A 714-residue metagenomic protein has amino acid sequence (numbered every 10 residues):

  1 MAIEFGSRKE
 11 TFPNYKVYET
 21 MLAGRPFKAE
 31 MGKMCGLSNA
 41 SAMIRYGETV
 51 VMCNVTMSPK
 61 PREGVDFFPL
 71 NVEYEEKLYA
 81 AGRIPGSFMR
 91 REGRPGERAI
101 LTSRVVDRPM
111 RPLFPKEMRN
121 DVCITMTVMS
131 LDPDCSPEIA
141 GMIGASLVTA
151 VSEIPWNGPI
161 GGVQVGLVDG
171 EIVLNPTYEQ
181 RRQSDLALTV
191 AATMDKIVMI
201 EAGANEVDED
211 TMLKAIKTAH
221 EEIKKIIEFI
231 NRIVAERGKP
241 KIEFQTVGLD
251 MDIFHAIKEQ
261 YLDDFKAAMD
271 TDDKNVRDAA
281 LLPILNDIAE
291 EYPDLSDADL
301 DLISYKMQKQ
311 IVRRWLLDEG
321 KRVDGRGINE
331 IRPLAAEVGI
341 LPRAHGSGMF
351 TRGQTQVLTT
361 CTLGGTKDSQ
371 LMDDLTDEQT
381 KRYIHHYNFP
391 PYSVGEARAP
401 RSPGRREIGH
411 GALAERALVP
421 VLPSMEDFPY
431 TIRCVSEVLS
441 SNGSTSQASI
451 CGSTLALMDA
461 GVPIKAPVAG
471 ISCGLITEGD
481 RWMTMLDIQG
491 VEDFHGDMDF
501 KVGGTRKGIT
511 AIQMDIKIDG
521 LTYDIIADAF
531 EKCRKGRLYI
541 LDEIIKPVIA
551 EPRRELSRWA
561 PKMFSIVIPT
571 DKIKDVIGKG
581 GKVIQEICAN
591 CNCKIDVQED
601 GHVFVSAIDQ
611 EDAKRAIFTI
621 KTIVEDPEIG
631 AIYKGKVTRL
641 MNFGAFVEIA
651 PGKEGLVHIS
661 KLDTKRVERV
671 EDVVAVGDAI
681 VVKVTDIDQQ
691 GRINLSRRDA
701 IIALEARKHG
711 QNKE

Functional and structural regions predicted by a protein language model:
A2, D66-E75, G141-G144, L295-L300 (+7 more regions): Conserved glycine-bearing catalytic or ligand-binding loops at nucleotide- and phosphate-handling centers of large
A2-Q245: Long, basic N-terminal domains or extensions that often function in RNA/ssDNA interaction or organelle/cellular
A2-S58, I242-D377, P561-D575, V583 (+1 more regions): Extended amphipathic alpha-helical scaffolds
S38-V122, V128-S130, C135, E201 (+4 more regions): Glycine-rich, flexible beta-strand/loop modules in the N-terminal catalytic cores of phosphate-handling
R108-K116, V151, I340, G365 (+10 more regions): Conserved helix-loop functional segments at active or binding sites
K116-V122, N157-P159, I226-F244, N275-V276 (+7 more regions): Flexible, glycine/charged-enriched surface loops at secondary-structure junctions
E153-A268, L457-R554: Mobile "lid/hinge" segments at catalytic clefts and subdomain interfaces of large enzymes
W559-F564, I568-E714: Single-stranded RNA-binding regions, centering on S1/OB-family and related RNA-binding modules
